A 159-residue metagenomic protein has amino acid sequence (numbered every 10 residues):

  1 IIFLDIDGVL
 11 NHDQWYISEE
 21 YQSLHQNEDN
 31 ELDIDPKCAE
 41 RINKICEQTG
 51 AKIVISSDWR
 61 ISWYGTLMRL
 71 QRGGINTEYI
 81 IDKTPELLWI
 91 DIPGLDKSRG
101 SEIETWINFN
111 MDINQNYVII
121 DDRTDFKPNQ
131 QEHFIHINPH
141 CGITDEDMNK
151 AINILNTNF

Functional and structural regions predicted by a protein language model:
I1, K52, N116-V118: Structural motif
I1-G50: Active-site neighborhood of HAD-like aspartate-dependent phosphohydrolases
L4, S56-W59, I120-D122: Short His-Asn-centered micro-motif
L10, I61-W63, D125-K127: Short, active-site-adjacent cap segments at secondary-structure transitions
D33, I61-Y64, P93-G94: Acidic-and-aromatic substrate-binding clefts and catalytic sites of carbohydrate-active enzymes
C46-L67: Substrate-recognition element of Asp-dependent hydrolases with the DxDx(T/V) motif
L67-F159: C-terminal cap/substrate-recognition subdomain and adjoining C-terminal extension of metal-dependent phosphatase-like
